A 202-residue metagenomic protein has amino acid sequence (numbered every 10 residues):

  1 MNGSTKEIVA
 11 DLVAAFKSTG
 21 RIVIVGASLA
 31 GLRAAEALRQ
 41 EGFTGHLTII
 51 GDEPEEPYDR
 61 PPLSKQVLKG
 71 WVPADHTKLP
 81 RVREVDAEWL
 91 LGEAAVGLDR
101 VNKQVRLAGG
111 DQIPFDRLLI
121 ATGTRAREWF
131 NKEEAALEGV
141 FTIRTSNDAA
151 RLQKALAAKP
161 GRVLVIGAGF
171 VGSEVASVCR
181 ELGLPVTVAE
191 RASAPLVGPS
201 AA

Functional and structural regions predicted by a protein language model:
M1-V23, K78, V85-I166: FAD-binding core/adjacent interface of flavoenzyme oxidoreductases
D11-W89, V178-P199: Beta1-alpha1 glycine-rich phosphate/pyrophosphate-binding loop at the start of Rossmann-like nucleotide-binding domains
S28-L32, P54, T124-A126, N147 (+1 more regions): Residue-level detector of alpha-helix initiation sites
R151-P199: Rossmann-like NAD(P)H-binding beta-loop-alpha module
A202: Short, conserved SAM-binding/catalytic segment of Class I S-adenosyl-L-methionine-dependent methyltransferases
